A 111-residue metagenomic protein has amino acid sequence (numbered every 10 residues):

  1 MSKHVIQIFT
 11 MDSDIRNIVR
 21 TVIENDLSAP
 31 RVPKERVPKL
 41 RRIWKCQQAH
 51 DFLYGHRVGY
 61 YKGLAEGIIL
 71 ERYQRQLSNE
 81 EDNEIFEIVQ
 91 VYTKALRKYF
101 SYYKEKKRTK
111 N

Functional and structural regions predicted by a protein language model:
M1-R41: Short terminal alpha-helical segments
I6, T10-I18, Q48-H56, Y60 (+3 more regions): Alpha-helix boundary/N-cap detector
L27-I69: Amphipathic alpha-helical interaction modules
G63-E71, A95-Y102: Amphipathic alpha-helical interaction surfaces
G67-L77, N83: Intrinsically disordered, low-complexity regulatory segments enriched in Ser/Thr/Pro and charged residues
S78-N111: Amphipathic alpha-helical binding modules
